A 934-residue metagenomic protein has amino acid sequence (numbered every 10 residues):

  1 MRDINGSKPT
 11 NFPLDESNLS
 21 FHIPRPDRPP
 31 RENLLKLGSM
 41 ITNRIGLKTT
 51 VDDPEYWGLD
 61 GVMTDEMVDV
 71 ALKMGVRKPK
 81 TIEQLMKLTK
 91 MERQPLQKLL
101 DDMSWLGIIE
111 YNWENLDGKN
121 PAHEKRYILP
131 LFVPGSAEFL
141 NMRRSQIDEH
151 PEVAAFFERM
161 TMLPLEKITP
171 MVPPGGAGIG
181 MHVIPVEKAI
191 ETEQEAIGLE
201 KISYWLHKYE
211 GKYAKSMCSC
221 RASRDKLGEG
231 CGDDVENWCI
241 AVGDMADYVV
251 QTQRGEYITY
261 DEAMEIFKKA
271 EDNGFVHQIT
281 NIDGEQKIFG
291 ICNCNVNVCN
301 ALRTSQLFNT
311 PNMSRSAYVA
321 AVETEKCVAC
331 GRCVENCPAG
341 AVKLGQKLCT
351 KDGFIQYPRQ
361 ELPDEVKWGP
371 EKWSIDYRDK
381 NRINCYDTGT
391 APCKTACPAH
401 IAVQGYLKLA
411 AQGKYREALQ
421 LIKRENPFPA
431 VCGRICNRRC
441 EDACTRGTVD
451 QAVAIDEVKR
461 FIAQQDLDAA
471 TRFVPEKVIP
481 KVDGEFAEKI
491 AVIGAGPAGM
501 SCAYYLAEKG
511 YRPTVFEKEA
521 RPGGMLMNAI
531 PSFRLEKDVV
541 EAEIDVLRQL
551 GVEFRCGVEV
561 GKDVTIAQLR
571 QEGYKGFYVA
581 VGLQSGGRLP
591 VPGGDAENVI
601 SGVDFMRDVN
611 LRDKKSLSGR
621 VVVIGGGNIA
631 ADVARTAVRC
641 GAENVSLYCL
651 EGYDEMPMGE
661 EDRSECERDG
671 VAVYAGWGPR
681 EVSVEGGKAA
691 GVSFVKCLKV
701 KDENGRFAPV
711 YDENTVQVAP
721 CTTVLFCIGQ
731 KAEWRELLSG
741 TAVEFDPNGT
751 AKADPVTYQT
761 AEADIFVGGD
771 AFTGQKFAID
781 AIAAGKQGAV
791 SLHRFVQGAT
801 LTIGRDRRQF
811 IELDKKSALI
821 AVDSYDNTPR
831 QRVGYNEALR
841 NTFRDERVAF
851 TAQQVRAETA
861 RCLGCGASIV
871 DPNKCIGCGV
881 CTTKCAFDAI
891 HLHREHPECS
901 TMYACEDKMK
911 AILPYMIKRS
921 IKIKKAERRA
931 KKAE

Functional and structural regions predicted by a protein language model:
G61, M91, Y127, Q278-I291 (+14 more regions): Ferredoxin-like iron-sulfur electron-transfer modules
S104-D117, V342-K343, I890: A short, conserved structural fragment
K119-M162: Short, amphipathic alpha-helical interaction segments positioned at domain boundaries
A339-P392, V453-I455, K459-K489, E508 (+11 more regions): Flanking helices and flexible, charged tails adjoining ferredoxin-like Fe-S electron-transfer domains in multi-subunit
I401-Q404, A410, A452-D456, V492-E559 (+5 more regions): Beta1-alpha1 glycine-rich phosphate/pyrophosphate-binding loop at the start of Rossmann-like nucleotide-binding domains
I462-G484, K509, A542-K562, G586-C640 (+1 more regions): Glycine-rich dinucleotide-binding loop and its adjacent helix/turn
D595-S618, D702-Q775, V790: FAD-site-proximal beta/loop scaffold in flavoenzymes
V633, A771-V796: A conserved FAD-binding loop/helix module that cradles the flavin
